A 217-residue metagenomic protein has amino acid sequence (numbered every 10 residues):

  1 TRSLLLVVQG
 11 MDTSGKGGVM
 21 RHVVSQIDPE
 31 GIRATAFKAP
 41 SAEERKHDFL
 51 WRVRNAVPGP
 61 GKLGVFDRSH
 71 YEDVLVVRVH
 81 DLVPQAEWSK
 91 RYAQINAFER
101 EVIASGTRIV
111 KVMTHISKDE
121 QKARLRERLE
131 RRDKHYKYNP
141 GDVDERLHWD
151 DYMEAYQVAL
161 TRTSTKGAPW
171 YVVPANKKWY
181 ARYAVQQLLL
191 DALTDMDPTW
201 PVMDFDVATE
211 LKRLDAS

Functional and structural regions predicted by a protein language model:
T1-S217: Glycine-rich phosphate-binding loop of ATP-dependent small-molecule kinases
